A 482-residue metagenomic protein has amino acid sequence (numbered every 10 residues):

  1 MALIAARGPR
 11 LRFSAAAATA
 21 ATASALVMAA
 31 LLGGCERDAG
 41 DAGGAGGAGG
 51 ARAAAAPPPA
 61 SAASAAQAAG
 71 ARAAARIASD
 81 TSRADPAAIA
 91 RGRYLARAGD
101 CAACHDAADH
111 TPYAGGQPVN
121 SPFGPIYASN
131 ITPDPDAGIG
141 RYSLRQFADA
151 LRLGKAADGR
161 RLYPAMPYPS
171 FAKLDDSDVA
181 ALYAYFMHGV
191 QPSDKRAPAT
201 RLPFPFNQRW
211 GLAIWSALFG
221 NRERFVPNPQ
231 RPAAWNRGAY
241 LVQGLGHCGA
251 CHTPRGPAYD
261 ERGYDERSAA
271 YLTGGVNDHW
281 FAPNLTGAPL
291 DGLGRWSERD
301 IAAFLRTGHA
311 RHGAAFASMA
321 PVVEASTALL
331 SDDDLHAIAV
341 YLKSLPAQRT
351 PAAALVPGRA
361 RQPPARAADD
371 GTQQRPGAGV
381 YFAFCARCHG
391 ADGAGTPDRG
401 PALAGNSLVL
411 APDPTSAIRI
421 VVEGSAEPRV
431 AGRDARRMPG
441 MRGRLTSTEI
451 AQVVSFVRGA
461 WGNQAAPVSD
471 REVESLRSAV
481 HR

Functional and structural regions predicted by a protein language model:
M1-A15, V27-A88, I126-S129, A150 (+7 more regions): Post-cleavage N-terminal segment of exported redox proteins
A75-R83, A87-R91, A103-D106, H110-A137 (+6 more regions): Sequence context of c-type cytochrome heme-c attachment sites
D85-A107, P112-N120, I214-S216, V226-G256 (+4 more regions): Sequence/structural segment immediately N-terminal to covalent heme-attachment motifs in c-type and related
Y94-D106, S129-N130, R145-L153, P164-P167 (+10 more regions): C-type cytochrome heme c attachment motif
A103, P112, D136-I139, A157-G159 (+11 more regions): Short loop/beta submotifs within extracellular cysteine-rich repeat domains
A114-G124, T253-H312: Active-site substrate-binding loop specific to GH73 endo-beta-N-acetylglucosaminidase modules in bacterial autolysins
Y127-R141, Q146, R152-S177, P198-R201 (+4 more regions): Axial heme c-ligation environment in periplasmic c-type cytochrome domains
